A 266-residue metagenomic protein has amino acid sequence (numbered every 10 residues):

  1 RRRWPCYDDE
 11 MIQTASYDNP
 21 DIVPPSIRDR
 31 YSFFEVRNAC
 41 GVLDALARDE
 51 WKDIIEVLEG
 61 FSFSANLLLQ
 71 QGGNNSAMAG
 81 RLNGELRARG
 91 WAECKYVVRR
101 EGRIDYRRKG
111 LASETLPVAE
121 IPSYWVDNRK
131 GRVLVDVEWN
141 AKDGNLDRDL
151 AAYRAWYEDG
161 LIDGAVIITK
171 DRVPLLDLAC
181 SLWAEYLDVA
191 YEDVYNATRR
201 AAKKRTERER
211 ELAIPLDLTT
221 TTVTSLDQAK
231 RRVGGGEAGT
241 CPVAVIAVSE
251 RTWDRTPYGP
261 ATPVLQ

Functional and structural regions predicted by a protein language model:
R1-V97, T262-Q266: Nuclease-adjacent, charged terminal/linker segments that flank catalytic cores
L68-Q71, G80-G131, D143-A151, E158: Active-site metal-binding core of divalent-cation-utilizing nuclease and nuclease-like domains
R89, W156-G160, G236-A238: Alpha-helix C-cap/termination motif
V97, T169, S249: Residues at the C-termini of beta-strands that transition into short coil/loop
E101, R172, W253: Positions that flank functional sites
P122, V126, N140-K230: Catalytic cores of nucleic-acid endonucleases
L134-V137: Glycine-rich active-site/cofactor-binding loop and its immediate structural neighborhood
E207, L212-D217, S225-Q266: C-terminal functional extensions of proteins
